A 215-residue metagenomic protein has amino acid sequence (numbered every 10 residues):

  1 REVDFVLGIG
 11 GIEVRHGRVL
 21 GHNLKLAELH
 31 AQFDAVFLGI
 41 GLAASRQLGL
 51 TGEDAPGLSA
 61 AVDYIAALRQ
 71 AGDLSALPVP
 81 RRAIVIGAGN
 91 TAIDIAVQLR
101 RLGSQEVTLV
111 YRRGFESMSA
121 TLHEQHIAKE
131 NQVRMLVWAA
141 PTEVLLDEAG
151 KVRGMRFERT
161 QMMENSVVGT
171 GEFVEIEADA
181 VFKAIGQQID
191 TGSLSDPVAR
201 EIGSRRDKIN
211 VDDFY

Functional and structural regions predicted by a protein language model:
R1-F5, V14-H16, A96-E143: Rossmann-like dinucleotide-binding cores of NAD(P)H-dependent redox enzymes
V3-L50, E143-R156, A180-F182, Q188-D190: Feature captures the FAD/FMN-dependent oxidoreductase FAD-binding
G17, V79-A83, W138: Phosphate-coordination loops involved in phosphoryl transfer and adenosine-cofactor binding
V19-N23, Y64-A67, F115: Short acidic loop-to-helix transition motifs that present clustered carboxylates
A43, T91, F115: Conserved Rossmann-like nucleotide-cofactor binding loop
D54-P80, N165-E172, E177-Y215: FAD-site-proximal beta/loop scaffold in flavoenzymes
L74-Q105: Rossmann-like NAD(P)H-binding beta-loop-alpha module
